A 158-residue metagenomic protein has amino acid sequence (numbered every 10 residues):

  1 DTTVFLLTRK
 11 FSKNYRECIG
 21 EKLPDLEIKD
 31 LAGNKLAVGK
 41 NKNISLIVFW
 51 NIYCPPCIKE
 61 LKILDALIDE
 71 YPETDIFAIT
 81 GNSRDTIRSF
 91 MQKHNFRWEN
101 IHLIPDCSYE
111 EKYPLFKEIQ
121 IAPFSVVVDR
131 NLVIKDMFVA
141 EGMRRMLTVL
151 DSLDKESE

Functional and structural regions predicted by a protein language model:
D1-D25, K29, S89-Q92: N-proximal helix/coil linker or "cap" segments that precede and/or mark the start of modular domains
T2-R9, A122-E158: Thiol-/selenol-based redox modules, centered on thioredoxin-like and closely related oxidoreductase domains
D25-S45, Y113: A short beta-strand-turn-helix
K42-S45, W50-Y53, S83, I121: Short pre-active-site segment immediately N-terminal to redox-active cysteine/selenocysteine motifs in thiol-based
V48-A66, A78: Conserved redox-active cysteine motifs that mediate thiol-disulfide chemistry, especially di-cysteine Cys-X(1-2)-Cys
F77, F90-R130: Short, internal strand/loop/helix patches that form the active-site neighborhood or redox-interaction surface
R84-R88, M146: Short, charged/polar "capping" segments at the starts of alpha-helices and the immediately preceding loops
